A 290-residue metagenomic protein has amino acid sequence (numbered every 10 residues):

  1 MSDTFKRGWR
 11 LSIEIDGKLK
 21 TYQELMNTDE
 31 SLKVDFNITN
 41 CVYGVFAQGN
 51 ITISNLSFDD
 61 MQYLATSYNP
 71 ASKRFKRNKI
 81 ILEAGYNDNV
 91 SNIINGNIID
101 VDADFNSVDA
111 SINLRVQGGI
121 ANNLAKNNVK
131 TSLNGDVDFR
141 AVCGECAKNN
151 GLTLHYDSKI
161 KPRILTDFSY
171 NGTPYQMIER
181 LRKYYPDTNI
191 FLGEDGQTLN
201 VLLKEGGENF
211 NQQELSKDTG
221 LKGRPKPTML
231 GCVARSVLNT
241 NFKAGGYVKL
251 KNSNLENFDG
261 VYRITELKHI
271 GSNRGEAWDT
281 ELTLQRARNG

Functional and structural regions predicted by a protein language model:
M1-N113, L267, A277: Assembly/oligomerization scaffold segments
F36, Y43-A71, K204-G290: An acidic/polar, Gly/Ser/Thr-rich interaction patch typically located in mid-to-C-terminal regions of proteins
Y63-L64, A125-V129: Short acidic, glycine/proline-rich loop/turn micro-motifs
S72, N134-D138, S169-T173, T240: Extracytoplasmic/periplasmic, Sec-exported soluble proteins
N95, R140-G144, Y175-E179, F242 (+2 more regions): Extracytoplasmic/secreted envelope proteins and their assembly/folding machinery, especially bacterial periplasmic
F105, D109-N123, N150-R224: Short beta-strand-centered interaction patches in the first periplasmic/extracellular domains of large envelope
D109-K126, E276-G290: Short solvent-exposed strand/turn elements
N127-G135, I164-F168: Second-shell loop/turn segments in exported
